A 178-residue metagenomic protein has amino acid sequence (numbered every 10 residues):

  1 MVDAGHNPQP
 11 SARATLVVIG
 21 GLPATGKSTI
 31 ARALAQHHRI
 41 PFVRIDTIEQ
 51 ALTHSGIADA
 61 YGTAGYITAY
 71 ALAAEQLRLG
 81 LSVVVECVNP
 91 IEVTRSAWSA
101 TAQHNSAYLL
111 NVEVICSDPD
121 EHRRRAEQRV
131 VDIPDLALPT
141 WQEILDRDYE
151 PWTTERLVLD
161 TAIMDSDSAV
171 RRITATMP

Functional and structural regions predicted by a protein language model:
M1-T15: Extreme N-terminal, non-catalytic leader segments that precede Walker-type/kinase nucleotide-binding cores
I19: Hydrophobic anchor at the beta1->P-loop junction of P-loop NTPases
L22: P-loop (Walker A) phosphate-binding loop of NTP-binding proteins
T25, T29-L81: Conserved substrate/cofactor phosphate-moiety recognition/catalytic segment in nucleotide-dependent phosphotransferases
T47-E49, P90, I115-E121, I163-D165: Conserved nucleotide-binding/hydrolysis micro-motifs of P-loop NTPases
T63-L109: Glycine-rich phosphate-binding loop used to anchor ATP phosphates in small-molecule kinases, encompassing both
N105-A126, L159: Conserved phosphate-donor/acceptor-positioning beta-strand/loop module used by diverse small-molecule
Q128-R172: Small-molecule kinase domains that catalyze NTP-dependent phosphoryl transfer to phosphate-bearing small molecules
